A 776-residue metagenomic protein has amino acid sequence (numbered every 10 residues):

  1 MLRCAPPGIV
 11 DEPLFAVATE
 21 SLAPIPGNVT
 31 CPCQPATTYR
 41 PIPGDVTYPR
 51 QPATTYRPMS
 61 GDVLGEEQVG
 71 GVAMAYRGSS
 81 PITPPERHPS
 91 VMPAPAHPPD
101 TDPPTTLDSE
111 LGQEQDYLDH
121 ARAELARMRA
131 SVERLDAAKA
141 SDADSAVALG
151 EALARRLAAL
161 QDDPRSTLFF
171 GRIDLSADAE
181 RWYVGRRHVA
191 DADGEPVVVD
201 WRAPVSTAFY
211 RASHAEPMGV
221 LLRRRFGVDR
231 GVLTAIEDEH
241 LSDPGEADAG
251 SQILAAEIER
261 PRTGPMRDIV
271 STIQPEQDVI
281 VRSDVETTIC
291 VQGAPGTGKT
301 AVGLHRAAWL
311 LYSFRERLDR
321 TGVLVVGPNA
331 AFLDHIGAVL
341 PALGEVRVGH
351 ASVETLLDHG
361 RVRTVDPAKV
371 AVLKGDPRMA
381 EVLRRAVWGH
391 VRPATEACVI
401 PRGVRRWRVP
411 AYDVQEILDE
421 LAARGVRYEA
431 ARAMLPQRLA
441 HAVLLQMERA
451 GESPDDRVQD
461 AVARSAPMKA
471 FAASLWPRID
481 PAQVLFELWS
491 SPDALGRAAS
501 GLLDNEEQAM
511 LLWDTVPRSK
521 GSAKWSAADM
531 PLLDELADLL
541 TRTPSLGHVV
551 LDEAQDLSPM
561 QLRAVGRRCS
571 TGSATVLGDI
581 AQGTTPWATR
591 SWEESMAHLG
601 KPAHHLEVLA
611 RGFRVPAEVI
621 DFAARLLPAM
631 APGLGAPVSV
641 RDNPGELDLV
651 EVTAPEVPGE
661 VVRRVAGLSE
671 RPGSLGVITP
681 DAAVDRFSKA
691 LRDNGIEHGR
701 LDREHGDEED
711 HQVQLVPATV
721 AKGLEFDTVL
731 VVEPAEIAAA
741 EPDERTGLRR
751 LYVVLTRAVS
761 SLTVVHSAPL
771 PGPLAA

Functional and structural regions predicted by a protein language model:
L2, L14, L22-P24, L64: Leucine-biased recognition of intrinsically disordered, low-complexity hydrophobic segments
L2-G8: Extreme N-terminal basic, low-complexity initiation segments that serve as generic localization/processing leaders
S21, T55-R57, E67-V270, Q274-V279 (+2 more regions): Extended, charged low-complexity regulatory segments
I25-M59: Long, intrinsically disordered low-complexity tandem-repeat segments
A75-P98, P103-D108, G112-D119, E124-M128 (+7 more regions): P-loop NTPase Walker
L311-V550, Q555-A564, G572, A581-S591 (+1 more regions): Alpha-helical nucleic-acid-binding subdomain of P-loop helicases immediately C-terminal to the Walker A/P-loop
E316, T321, A330-L356, V362-A371 (+2 more regions): Conserved helicase motor core of SF1/SF2 NTP-dependent helicases
